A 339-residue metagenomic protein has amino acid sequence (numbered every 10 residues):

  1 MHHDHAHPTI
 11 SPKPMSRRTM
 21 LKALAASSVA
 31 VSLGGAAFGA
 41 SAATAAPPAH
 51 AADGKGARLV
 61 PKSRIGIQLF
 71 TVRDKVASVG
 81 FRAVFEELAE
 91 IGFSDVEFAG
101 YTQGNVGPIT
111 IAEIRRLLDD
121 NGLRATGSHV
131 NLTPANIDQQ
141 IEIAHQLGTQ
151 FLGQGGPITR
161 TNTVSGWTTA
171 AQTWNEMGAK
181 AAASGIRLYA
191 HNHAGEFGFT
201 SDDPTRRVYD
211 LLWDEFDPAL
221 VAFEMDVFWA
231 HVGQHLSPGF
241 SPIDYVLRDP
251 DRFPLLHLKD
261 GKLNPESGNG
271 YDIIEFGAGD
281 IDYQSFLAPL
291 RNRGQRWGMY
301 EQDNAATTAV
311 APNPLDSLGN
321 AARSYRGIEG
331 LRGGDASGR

Functional and structural regions predicted by a protein language model:
M1-M15, L33: N-terminal secretory signal peptides
S16-A25, A30-A36: N-terminal export leaders
A30, T126-F223: Active-site acidic/histidine proton-transfer and metal-coordination neighborhood in alpha/beta enzyme cores
A37-S78: C-terminal segment of N-terminal export signals and the immediately downstream linker at the start of the mature
K55-V60, F85-E90, V106-R124, N136-T149 (+4 more regions): Acidic (Asp/Glu)-rich catalytic clusters
S63-Q68, V96-F98, A125-S128, L152-Q154 (+4 more regions): Hydrophobic faces of well-ordered beta-strands that scaffold small-molecule active sites in alpha/beta enzyme cores
R73-V79, A99-T110, H129-D138, T159-T168 (+5 more regions): Acidic-and-aromatic substrate-binding clefts and catalytic sites of carbohydrate-active enzymes
D95, G185-D280: Acidic/histidine-rich catalytic cores of soluble enzymes
